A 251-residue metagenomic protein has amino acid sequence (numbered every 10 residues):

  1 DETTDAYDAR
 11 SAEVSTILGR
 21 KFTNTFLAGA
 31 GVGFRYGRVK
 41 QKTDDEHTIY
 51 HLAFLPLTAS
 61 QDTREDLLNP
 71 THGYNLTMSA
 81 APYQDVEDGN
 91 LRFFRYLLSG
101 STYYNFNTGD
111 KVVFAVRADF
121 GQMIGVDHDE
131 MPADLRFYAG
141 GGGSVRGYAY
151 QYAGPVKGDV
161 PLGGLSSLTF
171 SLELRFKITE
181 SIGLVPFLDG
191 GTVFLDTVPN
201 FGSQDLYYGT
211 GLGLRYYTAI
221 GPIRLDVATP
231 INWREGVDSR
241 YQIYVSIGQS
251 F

Functional and structural regions predicted by a protein language model:
D1-E2, F34-K40, Q61-T63, A80-V86 (+8 more regions): Transmembrane beta-strands of outer-membrane beta-barrel pores
D1-T77, V145-G147, Q151-L165, P222 (+1 more regions): Gram-negative/organellar outer-membrane beta-barrel architecture
R10-A12, D45-H51, R95-L97, M131-A139 (+2 more regions): Flexible, surface-exposed loop regions and adjacent strand-edge segments of Gram-negative outer-membrane beta-barrel
V14-R20, V32-F34, L57-Q61, L98-Y104 (+5 more regions): Residues on the lipid-exposed face of transmembrane beta-strands in outer-membrane beta-barrel proteins
F22-A28, E65-Y74, E87-L91, N105-V113 (+3 more regions): Short loop/turn motifs that connect adjacent beta-strands in outer-membrane beta-barrel proteins
L55-F106, I182, R215-T218, P222: Surface-exposed extracellular loop regions of Gram-negative outer-membrane beta-barrel proteins
N107-F187, L195: Extracytoplasmic gating/loop element in the C-terminal half of outer-membrane beta-barrel translocons and assembly
V193-L195, N200-I231, E235-V237, I243: C-terminal structured "cap/appendage" subdomains that terminate the fold
